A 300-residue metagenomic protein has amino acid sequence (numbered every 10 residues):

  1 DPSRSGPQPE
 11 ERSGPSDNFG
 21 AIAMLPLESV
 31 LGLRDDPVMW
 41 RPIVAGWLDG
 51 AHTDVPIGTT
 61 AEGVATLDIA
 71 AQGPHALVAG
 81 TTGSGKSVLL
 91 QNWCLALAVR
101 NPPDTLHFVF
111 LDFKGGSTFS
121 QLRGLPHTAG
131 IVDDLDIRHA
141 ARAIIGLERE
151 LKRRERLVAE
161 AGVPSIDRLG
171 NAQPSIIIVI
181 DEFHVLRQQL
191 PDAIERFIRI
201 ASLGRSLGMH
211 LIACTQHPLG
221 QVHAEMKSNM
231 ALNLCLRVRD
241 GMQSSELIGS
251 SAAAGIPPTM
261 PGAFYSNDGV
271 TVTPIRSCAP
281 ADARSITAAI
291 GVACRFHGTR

Functional and structural regions predicted by a protein language model:
D1-P7, P37-I248, A254-P257, Y265-S266 (+4 more regions): P-loop NTPase catalytic phosphate-binding loop
D1-V44: Interdomain "pre-motor" coupling segment immediately N-terminal to P-loop NTPase/helicase cores
A21, S29, S285, A289-G291: Detector for intrinsically disordered, low-structure N-terminal pre-sequences
A279: Conserved functional hotspot residues at active sites or interaction interfaces
